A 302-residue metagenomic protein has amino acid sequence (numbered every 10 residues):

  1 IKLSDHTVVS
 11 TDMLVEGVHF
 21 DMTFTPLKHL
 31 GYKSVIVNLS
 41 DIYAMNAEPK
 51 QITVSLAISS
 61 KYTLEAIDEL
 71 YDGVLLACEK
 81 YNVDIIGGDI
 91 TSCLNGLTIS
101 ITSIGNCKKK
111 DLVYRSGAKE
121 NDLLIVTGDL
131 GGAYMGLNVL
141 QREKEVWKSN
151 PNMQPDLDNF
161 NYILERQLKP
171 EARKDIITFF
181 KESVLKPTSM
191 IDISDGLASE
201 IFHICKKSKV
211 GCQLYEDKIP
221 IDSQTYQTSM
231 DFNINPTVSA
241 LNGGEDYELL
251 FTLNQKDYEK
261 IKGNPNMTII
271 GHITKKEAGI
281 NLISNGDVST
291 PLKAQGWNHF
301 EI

Functional and structural regions predicted by a protein language model:
I1-I302: Helix-biased detector of long, well-ordered alpha-helical tracts
